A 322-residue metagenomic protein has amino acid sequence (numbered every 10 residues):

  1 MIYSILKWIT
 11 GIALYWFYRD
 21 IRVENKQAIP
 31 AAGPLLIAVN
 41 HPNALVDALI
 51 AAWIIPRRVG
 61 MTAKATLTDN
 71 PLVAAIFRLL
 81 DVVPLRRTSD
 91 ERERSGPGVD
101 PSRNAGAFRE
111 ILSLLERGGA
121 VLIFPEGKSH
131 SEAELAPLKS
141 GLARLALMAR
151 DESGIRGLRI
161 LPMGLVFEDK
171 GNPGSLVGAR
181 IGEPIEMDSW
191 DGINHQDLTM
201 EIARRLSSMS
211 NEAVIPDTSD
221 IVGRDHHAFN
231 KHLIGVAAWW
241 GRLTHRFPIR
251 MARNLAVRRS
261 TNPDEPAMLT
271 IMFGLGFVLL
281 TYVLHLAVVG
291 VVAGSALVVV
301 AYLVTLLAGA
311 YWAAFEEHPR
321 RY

Functional and structural regions predicted by a protein language model:
M1, A65, V214-H232: Compositionally biased, charge-rich terminal segments
Y3-T10, L14-I185, D191, W239-G241 (+1 more regions): Soluble catalytic domains of membrane acyltransferases
G192-R224: Long, charge-rich alpha-helical interaction segments
N211-S219, H227, A296, F315-Y322: General structural signal for secondary-structure boundaries
H226-F247: Transmembrane alpha-helical segments and their cytosolic interface motifs in multi-pass membrane proteins
